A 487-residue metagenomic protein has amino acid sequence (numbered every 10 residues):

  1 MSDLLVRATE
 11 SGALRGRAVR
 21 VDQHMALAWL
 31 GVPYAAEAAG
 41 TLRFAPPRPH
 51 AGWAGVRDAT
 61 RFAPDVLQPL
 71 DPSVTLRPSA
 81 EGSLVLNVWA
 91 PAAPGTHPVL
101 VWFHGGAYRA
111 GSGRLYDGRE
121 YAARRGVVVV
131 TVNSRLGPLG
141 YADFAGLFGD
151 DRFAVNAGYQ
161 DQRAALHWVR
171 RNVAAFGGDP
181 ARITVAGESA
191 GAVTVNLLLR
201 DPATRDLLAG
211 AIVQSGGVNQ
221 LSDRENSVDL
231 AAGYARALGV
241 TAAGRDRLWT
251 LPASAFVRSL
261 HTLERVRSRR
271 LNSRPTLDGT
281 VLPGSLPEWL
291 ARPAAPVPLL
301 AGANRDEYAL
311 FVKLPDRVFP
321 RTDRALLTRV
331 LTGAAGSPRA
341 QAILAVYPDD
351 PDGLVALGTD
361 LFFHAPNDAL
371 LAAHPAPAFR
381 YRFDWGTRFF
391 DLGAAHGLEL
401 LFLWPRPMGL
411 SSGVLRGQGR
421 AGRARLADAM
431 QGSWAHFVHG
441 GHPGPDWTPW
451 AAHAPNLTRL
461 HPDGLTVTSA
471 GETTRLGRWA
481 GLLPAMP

Functional and structural regions predicted by a protein language model:
M1-V155, S412-M430, V438-P445, G464 (+2 more regions): Non-catalytic accessory segments of hydrolases
M25-A51, K313-A334, P449-H453: Short Gly/aromatic-enriched secondary-structure transition segments
R57, A63-L76, D117, A123-R124 (+11 more regions): A structural signal for the main folded, soluble domain(s) of proteins
S73-A242, P283, E288-F311, G441-G444 (+1 more regions): Serine-hydrolase-like catalytic core of hydrolytic proteins
L100, T131, R163-L166, R170 (+11 more regions): Non-transmembrane alpha-helical segments in soluble domains of secreted/periplasmic/extracellular proteins
N219, T250, S254-A421, S433 (+1 more regions): Substrate-gating cap/lid region and adjacent catalytic-acid/histidine neighborhood within extracellular/lumenal
L371-A373, F390-A394, V467-P487: C-terminal lobe and pocket-closing loops of periplasmic/extracytoplasmic Venus-flytrap solute-binding proteins
H453-R475: C-terminal domain-tail junction helix/linker
